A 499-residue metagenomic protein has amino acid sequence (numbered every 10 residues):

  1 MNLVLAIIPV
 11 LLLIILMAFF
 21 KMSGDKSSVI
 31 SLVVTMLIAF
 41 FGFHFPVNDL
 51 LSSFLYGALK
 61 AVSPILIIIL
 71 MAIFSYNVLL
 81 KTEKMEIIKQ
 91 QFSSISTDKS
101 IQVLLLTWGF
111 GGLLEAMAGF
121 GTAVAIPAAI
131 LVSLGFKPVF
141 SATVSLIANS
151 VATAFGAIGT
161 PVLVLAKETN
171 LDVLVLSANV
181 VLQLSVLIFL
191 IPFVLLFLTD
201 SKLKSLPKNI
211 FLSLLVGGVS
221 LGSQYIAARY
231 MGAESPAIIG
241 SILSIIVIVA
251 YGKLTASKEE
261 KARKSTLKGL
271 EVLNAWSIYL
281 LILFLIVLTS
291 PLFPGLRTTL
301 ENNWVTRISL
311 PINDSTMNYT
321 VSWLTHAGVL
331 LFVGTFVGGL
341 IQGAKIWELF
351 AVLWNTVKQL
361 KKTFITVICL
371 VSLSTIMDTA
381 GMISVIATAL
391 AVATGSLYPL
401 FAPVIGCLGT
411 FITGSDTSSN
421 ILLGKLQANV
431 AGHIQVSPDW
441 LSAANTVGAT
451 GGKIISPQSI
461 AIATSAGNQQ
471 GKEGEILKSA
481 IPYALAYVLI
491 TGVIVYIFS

Functional and structural regions predicted by a protein language model:
M1-I8, A61-I65, M117-A123, V175-L190 (+4 more regions): Structural signature of hydrophobic alpha-helical transmembrane segments
M1-N2, K21-S27, L51-S63, L174-L182 (+5 more regions): Interfacial loop-to-helix junctions that mark the boundaries of transmembrane helices in multi-pass membrane
N2-L3, L13-D49, M71-T82, I248-S257 (+3 more regions): Structural signal for alpha-helical transmembrane segments and their membrane-water exit/capping regions in multi-pass
M22, K81-K84, T97-D98, L131-F140 (+6 more regions): Juxtamembrane helix-boundary/capping and inter-helix hinge elements in multi-pass membrane proteins
L51-L134, T143, G343-N429: Membrane-embedded alpha-helical segments and adjacent helix-loop junctions characteristic of multi-pass solute
S100-G112, P138-V151, D172-I188, P192 (+3 more regions): Alpha-helical transmembrane segments of multi-pass membrane proteins
L146-Y251, L270, A461-I494: Membrane-core helix-loop-helix motifs of multi-pass transport proteins
G240, E259-G406: Transmembrane helical segments that form the transport core of multi-pass membrane transport proteins
